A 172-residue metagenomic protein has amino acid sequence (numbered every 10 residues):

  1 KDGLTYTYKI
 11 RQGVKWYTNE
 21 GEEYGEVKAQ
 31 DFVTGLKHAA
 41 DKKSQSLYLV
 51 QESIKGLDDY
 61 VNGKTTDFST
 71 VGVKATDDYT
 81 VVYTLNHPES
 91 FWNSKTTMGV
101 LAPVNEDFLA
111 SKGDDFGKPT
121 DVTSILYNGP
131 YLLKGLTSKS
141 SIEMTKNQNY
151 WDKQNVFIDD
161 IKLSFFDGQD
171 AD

Functional and structural regions predicted by a protein language model:
K1-S46: Aromatic- and charge-enriched surface segment that lines or borders ligand/interaction sites
R11, K162-D172: Short helix-initiation/N-cap motifs at beta->coil->alpha
V14, Y150, F166: Hydrophobic pocket-lining residues within nucleotide cofactor-binding pockets
K15, N19, D41, Q45 (+3 more regions): Extracytoplasmic/cell-surface-exposed regions of Actinobacterial cell-envelope-associated and secreted proteins
E22-Q30, S138, D167-A171: Soluble non-cytosolic domains of exported or imported proteins
Q45-D59: Short glycine-rich, low-complexity/disordered patches
G63-V71, T76-Y79, T84-V156, D160: Gly/Pro-rich hinge or "lid" segments in bacterial periplasmic/extracellular proteins
